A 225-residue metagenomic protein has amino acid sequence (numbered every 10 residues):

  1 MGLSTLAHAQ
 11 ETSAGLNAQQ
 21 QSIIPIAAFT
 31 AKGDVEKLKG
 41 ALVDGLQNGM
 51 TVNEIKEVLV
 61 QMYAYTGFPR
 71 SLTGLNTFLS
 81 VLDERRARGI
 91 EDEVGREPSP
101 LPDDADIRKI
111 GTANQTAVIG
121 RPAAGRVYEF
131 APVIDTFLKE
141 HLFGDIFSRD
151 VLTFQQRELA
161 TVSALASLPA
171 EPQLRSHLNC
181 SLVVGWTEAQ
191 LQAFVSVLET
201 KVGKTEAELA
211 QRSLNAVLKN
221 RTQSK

Functional and structural regions predicted by a protein language model:
G2, A7-Q19, A31-N48, V52-E54 (+4 more regions): Acidic, glycine/proline-rich low-complexity segments that act as flexible tails and inter-domain linkers
Q20-K32, Q156-A170: Amphipathic, charged-and-aliphatic alpha-helical interface segments that function as noncatalytic docking
Q21-I23, K39, R175: Residue-level signal for cytosolic alpha-helical hairpin/rod architecture
E171-N179, Q192: Short conserved catalytic/interaction loops centered on acidic-Pro-aromatic/His motifs
